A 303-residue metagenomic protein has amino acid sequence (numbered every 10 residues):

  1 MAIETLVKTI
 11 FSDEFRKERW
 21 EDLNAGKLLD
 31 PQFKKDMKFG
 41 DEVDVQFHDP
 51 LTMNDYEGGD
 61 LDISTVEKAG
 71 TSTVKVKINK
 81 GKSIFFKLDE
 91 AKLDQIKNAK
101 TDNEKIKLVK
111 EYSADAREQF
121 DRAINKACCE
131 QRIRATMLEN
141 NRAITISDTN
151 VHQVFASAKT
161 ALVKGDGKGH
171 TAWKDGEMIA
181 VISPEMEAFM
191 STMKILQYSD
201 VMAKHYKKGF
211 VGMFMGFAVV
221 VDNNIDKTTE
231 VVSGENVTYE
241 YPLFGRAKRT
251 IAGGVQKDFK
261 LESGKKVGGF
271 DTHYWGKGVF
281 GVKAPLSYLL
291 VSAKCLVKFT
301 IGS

Functional and structural regions predicted by a protein language model:
A2-L29, D36-F39, D44-M53, K77-N79 (+2 more regions): Sequence/fold signature of self-assembling virion shell proteins
G40, D55, A69-T71, G81 (+2 more regions): Generic alpha-helix structural propensity
P50, G58-S72: Active-site-surrounding "flap" and adjacent substrate/cofactor-binding loops of secreted or lumenal enzymes, prototyped
S72-D102: Short acidic, glycine/tyrosine-flanked loop/strand segments centered on an H-E-D-like triad
A91-K97, T160-G165, D222-E230: Short regulatory "switch" loops immediately downstream of catalytic or recognition motifs within protein catalytic
K97-K168, V297-S303: Alpha-helical scaffold segments that mediate packing/assembly in large oligomeric complexes
T101-E111, H170-M178, F210, N236-L243: Glycine-rich, flexible loop segments associated with nucleotide phosphate handling
T136-F210: Extended, solvent-exposed, turn-rich assembly/linker loops in the middle of proteins
